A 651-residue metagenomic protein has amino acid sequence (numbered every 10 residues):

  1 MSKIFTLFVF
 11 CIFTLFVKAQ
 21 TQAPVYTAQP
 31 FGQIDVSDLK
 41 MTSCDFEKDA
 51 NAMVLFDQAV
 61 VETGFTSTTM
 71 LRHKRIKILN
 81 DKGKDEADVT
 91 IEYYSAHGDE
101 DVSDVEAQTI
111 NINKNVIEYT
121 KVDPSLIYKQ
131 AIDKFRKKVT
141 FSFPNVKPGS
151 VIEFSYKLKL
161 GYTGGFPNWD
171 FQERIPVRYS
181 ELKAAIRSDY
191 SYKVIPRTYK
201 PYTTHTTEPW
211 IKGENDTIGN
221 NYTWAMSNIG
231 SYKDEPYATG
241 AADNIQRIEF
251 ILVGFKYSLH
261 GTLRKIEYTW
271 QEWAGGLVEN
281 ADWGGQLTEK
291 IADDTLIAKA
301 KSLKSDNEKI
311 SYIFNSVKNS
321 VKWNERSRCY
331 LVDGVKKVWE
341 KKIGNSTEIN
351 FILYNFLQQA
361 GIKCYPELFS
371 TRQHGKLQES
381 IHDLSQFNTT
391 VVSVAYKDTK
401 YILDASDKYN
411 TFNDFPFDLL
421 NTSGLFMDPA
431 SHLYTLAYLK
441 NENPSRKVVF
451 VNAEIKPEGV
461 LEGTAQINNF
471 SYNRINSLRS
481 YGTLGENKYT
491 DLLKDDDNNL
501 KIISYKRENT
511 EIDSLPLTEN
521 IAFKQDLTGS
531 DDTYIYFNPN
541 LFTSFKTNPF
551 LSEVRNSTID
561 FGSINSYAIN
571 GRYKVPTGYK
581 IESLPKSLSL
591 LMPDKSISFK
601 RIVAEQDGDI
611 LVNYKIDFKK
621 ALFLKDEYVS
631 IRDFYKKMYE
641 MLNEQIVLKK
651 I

Functional and structural regions predicted by a protein language model:
M1-V25, I651: Bacterial Sec-dependent N-terminal signal peptides
Q20-G275, A292, F351-Y354, C364-L517 (+3 more regions): Beta-strand-rich, non-transmembrane domain signature
F135, I297-A395, F412: Active-site neighborhood of thiol-dependent amide/isopeptide-bond enzymes
Y237-W323, L331-V332: Acidic low-complexity segments
W283-I291, E308, I313, S346 (+4 more regions): Conserved, compact domain cores that house catalytic/ligand-binding motifs in diverse enzymes and effector modules
I297-K301, V449-F450, N556-F561: Extended, non-catalytic structural segments that build the interaction scaffolds of large macromolecular assemblies
K318, K322, Q358, P457 (+6 more regions): Hydrophobic alpha-helix feature that most strongly marks membrane-spanning transmembrane helices and their immediate
L492-I651: A carboxyl-terminal module marker
